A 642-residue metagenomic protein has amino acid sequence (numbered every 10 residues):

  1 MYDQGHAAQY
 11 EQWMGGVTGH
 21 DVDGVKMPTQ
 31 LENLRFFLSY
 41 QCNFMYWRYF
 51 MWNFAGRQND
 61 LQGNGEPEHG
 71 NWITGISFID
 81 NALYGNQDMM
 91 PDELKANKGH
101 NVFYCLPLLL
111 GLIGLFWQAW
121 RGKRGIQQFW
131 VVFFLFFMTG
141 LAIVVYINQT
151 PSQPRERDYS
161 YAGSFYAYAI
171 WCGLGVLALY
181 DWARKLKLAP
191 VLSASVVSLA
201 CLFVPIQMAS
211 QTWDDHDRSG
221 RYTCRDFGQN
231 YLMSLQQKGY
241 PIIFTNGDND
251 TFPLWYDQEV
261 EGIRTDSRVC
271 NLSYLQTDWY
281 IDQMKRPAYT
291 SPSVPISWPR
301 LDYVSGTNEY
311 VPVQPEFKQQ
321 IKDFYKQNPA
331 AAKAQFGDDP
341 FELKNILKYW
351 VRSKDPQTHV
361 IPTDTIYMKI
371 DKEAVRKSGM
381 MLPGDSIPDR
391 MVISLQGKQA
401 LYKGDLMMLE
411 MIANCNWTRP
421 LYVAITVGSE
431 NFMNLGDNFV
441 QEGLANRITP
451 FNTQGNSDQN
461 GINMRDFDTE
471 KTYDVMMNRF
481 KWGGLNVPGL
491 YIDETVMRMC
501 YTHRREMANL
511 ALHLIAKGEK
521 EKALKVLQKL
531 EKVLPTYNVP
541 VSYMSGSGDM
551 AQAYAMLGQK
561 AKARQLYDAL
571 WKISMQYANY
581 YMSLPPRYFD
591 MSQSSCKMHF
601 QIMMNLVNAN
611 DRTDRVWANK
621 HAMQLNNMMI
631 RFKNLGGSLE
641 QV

Functional and structural regions predicted by a protein language model:
M1-Y161, Y168-Y240, F252-V642: ER/secretory pathway lumenal C-terminal domains and tails of membrane proteins involved in glycoprotein biogenesis
